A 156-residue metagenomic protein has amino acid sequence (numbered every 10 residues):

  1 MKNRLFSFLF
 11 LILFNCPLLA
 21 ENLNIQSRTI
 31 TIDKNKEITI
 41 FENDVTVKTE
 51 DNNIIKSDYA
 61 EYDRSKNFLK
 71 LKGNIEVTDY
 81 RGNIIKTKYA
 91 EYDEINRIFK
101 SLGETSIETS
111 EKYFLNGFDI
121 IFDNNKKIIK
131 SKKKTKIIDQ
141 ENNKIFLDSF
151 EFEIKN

Functional and structural regions predicted by a protein language model:
M1-L5: Positively charged n-region of N-terminal signal peptides that target proteins for export
S7-N15: Bacterial N-terminal signal peptides
L19-N156: N-terminal amphipathic/hydrophobic interface segments
